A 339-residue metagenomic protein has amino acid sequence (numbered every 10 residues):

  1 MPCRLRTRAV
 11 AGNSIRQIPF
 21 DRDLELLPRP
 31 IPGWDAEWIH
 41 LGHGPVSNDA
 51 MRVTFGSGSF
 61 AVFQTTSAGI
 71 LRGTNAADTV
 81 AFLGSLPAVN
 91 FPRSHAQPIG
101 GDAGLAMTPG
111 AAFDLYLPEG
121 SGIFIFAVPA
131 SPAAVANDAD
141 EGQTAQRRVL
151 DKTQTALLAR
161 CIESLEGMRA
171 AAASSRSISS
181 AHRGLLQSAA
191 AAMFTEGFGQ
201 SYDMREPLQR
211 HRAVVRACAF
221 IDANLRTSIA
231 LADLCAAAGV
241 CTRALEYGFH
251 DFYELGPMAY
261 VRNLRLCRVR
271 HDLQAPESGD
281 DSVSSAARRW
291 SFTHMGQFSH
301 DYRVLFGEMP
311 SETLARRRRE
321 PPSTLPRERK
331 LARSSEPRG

Functional and structural regions predicted by a protein language model:
P2-H43, A81-F82, N90-L225, A230-A232 (+4 more regions): Alpha-helical bundle regulatory/interaction domains
L41-N75: Conserved short histidine dyad/triad with adjacent acidic residue
R52-V53, I70-G84, G104-L105, I123: His/acidic/aromatic-lined binding-pocket segments of jelly-roll/cupin-type domains and related regulatory beta-sandwich
L245, F249, Q297-F298, Y302: Short hydrophobic/aromatic patch on the recognition helix
H250, R289-T293, R303: A short, basic/aromatic helix-end/turn motif that makes direct DNA contacts
D251-F252, V304-L305, R316: Alpha-helical DNA-recognition elements
A259-R262, L266: An amphipathic alpha-helix adjacent to DNA-recognition modules
